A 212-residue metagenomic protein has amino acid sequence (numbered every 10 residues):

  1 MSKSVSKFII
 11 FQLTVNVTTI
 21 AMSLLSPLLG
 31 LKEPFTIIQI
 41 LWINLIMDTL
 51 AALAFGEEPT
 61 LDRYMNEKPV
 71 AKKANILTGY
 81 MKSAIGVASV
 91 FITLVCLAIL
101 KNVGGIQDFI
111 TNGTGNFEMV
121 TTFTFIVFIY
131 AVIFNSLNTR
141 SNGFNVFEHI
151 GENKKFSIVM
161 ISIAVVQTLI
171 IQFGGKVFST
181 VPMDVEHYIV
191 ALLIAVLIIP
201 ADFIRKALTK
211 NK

Functional and structural regions predicted by a protein language model:
M1-N142: Membrane-embedded transport module
L24-E33, G105, T168-D184: Transmembrane helix-loop junctions at the membrane interface of multipass transporters and ion channels
I76-L77, M81, N142-S162: C-terminal membrane-solvent junction of multi-pass transporters and transport-like membrane proteins
V95-K101, S162-K176: Hydrophobic alpha-helical transmembrane segments in multi-pass integral membrane proteins
Y130, N135, K155-I170: Hydrophobic alpha-helical membrane segments
G143-G151, F178-M183, N211: Interfacial helix-loop-helix linkers and transmembrane-helix boundary segments in multi-pass membrane proteins
D184-I198: Small-residue-rich transmembrane alpha-helices that serve as helix-helix interface/gating elements in multipass
I204-K212: Membrane-interface capping segments at transmembrane-helix boundaries
